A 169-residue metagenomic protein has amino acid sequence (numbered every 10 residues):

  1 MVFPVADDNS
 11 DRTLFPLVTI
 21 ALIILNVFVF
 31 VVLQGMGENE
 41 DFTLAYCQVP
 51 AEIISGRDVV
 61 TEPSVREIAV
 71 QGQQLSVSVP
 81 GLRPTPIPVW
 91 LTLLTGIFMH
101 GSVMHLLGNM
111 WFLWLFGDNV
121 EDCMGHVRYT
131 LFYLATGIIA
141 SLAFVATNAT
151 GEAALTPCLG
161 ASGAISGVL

Functional and structural regions predicted by a protein language model:
M1-L169: A detector for small-residue-rich transmembrane helices and their helix-helix packing motifs
